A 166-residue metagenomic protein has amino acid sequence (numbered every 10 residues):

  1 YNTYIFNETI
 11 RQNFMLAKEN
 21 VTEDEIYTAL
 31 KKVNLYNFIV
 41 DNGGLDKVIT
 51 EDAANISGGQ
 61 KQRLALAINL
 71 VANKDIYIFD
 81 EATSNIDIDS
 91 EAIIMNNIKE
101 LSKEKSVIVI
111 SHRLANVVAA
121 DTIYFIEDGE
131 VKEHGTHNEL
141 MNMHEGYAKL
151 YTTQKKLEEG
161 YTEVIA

Functional and structural regions predicted by a protein language model:
R11-E51, M95-N96, E104: ABC ATPase nucleotide-binding domain helical subdomain, centered on the C-loop/LSGGQ "ABC signature"
D24, D41, N96, V118-A166: C-terminal portion of ABC ATPase nucleotide-binding domains
Y36-L64, L157-A166: ABC-fold ATPase nucleotide-binding domain signature/coupling loops
L66, I110: Hydrophobic anchor residue at the start of the ABC signature
N73: Conserved catalytic motifs of ABC-family nucleotide-binding domains
Y77-E81: Catalytic Walker B motif of ABC-type/P-loop ATPase nucleotide-binding domains
E100-V109, V117: Conserved catalytic loops of ABC-family nucleotide-binding domains
